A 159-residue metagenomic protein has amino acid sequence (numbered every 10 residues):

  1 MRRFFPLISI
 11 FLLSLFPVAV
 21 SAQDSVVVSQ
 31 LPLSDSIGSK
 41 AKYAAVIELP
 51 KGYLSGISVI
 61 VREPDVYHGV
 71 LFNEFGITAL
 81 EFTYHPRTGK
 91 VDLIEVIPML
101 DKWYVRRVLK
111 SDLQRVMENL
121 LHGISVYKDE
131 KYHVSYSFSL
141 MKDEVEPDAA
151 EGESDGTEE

Functional and structural regions predicted by a protein language model:
M1-I8: Bacterial N-terminal signal peptides that target proteins for export
I8-F16: Bacterial N-terminal signal peptides
S14, V20-G38: N-terminal presequence-like segments and adjacent domain-start helices
A22-V26, A44-V46, I77, E81 (+1 more regions): Mature, soluble, non-transmembrane domains
L33-P50: A short, Trp-centered hydrophobic/proline-enriched beta-strand micro-motif
L49-K51, R62-P64, N73-F75, P86 (+1 more regions): A generic beta-sheet turn/junction motif
G56-V61, L80-T83: Hydrophobic/aromatic beta-strand elements that line small-molecule binding cavities or substrate pockets in beta-rich
